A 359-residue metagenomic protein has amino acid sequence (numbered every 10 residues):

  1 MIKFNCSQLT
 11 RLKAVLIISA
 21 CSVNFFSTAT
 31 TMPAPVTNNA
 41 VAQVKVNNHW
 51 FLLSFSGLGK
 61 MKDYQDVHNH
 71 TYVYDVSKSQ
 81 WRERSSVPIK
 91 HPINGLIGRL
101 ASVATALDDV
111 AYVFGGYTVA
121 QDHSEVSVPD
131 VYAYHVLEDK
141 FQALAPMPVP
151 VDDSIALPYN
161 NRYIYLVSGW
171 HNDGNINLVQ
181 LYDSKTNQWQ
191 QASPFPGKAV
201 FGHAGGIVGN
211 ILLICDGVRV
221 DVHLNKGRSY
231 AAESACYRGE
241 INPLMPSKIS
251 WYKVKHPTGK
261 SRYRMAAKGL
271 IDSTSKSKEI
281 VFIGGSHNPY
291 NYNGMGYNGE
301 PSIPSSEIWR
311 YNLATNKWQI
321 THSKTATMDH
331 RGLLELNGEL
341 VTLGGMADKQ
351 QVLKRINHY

Functional and structural regions predicted by a protein language model:
I2-V15: Bacterial N-terminal signal peptides that target proteins for export
N5-S7, S22, Y237: Secreted/luminal cysteine- and crosslink-motif detector
K13-N24: Bacterial N-terminal signal peptides
F25-Y359: Kelch-like beta-propeller repeat domains
